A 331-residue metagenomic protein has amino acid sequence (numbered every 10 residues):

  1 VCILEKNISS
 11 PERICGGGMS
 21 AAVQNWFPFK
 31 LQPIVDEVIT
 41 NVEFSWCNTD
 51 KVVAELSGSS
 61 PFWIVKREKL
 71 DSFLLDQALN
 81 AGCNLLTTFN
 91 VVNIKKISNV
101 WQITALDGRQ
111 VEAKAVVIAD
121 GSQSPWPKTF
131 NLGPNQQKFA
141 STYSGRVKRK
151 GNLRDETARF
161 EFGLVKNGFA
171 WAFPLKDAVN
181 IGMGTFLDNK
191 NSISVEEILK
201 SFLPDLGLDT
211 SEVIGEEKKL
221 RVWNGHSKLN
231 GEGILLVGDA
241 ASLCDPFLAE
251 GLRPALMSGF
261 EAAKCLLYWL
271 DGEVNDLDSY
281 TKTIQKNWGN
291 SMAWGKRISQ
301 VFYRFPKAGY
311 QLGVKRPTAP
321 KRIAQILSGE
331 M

Functional and structural regions predicted by a protein language model:
V1-C15: Glycine-rich FAD pyrophosphate-binding loop
V1-C2, Q110, V116, L235: Hydrophobic "anchor" residues on beta-strands that sit immediately upstream of conserved functional sites
S9-P11, F27-E43, P134-F139, E273 (+1 more regions): A short alpha-helix-loop-beta-strand transition element characteristic of N-terminal alpha/beta dinucleotide-binding
E37-V38, F44-T129, Q136-A140: Conserved N-terminal helical subregion
L85, Q137-T142, G207-K219, L277: A short coil-to-beta-strand element that immediately follows conserved catalytic motifs
N93, Q110, N189-L266: FAD/FMN-dependent oxidoreductases across multiple families
G121-K200: Conserved FAD-binding catalytic core of PHBH/FMO-like flavoproteins
K264-M331: C-terminal helical "tail/cap" subdomain of flavin- and related membrane-associated enzymes
